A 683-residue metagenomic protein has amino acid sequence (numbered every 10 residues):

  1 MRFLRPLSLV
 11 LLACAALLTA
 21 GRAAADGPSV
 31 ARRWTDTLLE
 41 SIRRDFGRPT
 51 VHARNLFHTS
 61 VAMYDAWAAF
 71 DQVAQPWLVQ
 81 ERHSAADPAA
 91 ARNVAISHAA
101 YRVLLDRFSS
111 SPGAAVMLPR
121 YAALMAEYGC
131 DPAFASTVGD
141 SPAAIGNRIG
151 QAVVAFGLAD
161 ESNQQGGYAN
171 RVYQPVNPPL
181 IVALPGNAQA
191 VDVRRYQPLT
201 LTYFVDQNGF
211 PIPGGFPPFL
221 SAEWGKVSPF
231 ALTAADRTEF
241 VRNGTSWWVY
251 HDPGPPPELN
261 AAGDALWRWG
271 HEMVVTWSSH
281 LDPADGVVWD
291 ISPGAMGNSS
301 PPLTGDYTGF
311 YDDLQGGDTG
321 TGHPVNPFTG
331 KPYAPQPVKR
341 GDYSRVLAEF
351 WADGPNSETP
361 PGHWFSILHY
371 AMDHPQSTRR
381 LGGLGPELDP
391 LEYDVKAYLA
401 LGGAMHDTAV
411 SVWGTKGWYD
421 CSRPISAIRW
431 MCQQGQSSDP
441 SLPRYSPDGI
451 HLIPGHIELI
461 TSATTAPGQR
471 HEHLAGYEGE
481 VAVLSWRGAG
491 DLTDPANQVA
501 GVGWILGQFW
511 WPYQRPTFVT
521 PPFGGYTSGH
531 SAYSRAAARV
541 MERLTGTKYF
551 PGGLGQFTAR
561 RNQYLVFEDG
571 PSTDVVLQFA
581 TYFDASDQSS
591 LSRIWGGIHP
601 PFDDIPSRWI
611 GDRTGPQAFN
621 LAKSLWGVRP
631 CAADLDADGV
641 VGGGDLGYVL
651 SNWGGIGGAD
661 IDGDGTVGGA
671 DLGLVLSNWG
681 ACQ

Functional and structural regions predicted by a protein language model:
M1-L4: N-terminal secretory signal peptides that target proteins for export/translocation
S8-L18: Bacterial N-terminal signal peptides
V10-L11, V519, S592, C631-D634 (+2 more regions): N-terminal hydrophobic alpha-helix used for membrane targeting or insertion
R22-A25, Q683: Bacterial Sec-dependent N-terminal signal peptides
A24-P630: Acidic/polar surface patches and capping/hinge elements
D603, L635-G657, G663-Q683: Alpha-helical segments with a strong preference for the paired helices of cellulosomal dockerin domains
